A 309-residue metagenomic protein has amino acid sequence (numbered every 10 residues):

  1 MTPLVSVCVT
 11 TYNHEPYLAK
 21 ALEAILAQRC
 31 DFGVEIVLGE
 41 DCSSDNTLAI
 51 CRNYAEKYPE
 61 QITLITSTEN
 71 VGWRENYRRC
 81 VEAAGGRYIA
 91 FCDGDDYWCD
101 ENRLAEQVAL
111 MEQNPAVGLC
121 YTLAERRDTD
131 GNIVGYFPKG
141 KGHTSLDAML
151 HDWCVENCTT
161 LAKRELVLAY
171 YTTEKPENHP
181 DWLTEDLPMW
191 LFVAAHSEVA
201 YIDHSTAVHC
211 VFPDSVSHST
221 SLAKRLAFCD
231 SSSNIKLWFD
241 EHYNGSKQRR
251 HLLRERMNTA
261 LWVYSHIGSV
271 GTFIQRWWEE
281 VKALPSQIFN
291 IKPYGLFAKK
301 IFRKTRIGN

Functional and structural regions predicted by a protein language model:
P3-S6, E35, P188: Cell-envelope/extracellular polymer assembly enzymes that use nucleotide-activated donors
H14-A27: Short, well-formed alpha-helical segments that are part of the catalytic scaffolds of diverse glycosyltransferases
E40-A49, E69, D93: A conserved acidic beta->alpha catalytic loop
S67-A84, E106: Glycine-rich, basic loop-to-helix element that forms the pyrophosphate-binding segment of sugar-nucleotide handling
I89: Short aromatic/hydrophobic "clamp" motif used to bind/position activated sugar donors
N102-V134: Conserved donor NDP-sugar-binding/catalytic core segment of glycosyltransferases
T122, K139-L222: Conserved nucleotide-sugar donor-binding catalytic segment
D147-A148, W182, A207-P213, S219-S246 (+1 more regions): Catalytic core of nucleotide-sugar-dependent glycosyltransferases
